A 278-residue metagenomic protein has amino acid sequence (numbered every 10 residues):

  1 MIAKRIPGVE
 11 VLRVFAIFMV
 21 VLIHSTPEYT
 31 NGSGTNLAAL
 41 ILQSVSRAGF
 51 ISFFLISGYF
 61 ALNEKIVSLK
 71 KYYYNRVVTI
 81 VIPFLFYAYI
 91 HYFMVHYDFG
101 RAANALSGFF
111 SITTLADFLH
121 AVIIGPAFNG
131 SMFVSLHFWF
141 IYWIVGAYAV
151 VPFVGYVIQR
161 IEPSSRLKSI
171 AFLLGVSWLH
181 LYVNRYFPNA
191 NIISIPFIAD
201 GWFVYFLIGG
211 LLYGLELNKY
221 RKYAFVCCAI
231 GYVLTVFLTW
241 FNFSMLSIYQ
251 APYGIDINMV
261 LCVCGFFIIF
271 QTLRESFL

Functional and structural regions predicted by a protein language model:
I2-I17, Y73-Y74, V78-V81, Y220-V233 (+1 more regions): Functional transmembrane helices that form membrane-embedded active or gating regions
K4-A16, I90, G100-A105, R166-S169 (+1 more regions): Alpha-helical transmembrane segments of integral membrane proteins, especially early/N-terminal helices
P7-E64, I80-A88: Functionally critical transmembrane alpha-helices in membrane proteins and complexes, commonly lining
F18-S25, A88-Y89, F172-Y186, C228-N242: Aromatic-anchored segments of alpha-helical transmembrane domains
T35-S44, A190-A199, S247-D256: Non-cytosolic membrane-interface motifs at loop->transmembrane helix junctions
I51, T79-P83, Y87, F172-V176 (+5 more regions): Hydrophobic alpha-helical membrane-embedded or membrane-associated segments
F54, F60-N63, I80, H91-A103 (+1 more regions): Hydrophobic alpha-helical segments with transmembrane-like composition
A199-D200, L217-L278: Alpha-helical transmembrane segments and terminal signal-anchor/GPI-anchor hydrophobic tails, characterized by long
